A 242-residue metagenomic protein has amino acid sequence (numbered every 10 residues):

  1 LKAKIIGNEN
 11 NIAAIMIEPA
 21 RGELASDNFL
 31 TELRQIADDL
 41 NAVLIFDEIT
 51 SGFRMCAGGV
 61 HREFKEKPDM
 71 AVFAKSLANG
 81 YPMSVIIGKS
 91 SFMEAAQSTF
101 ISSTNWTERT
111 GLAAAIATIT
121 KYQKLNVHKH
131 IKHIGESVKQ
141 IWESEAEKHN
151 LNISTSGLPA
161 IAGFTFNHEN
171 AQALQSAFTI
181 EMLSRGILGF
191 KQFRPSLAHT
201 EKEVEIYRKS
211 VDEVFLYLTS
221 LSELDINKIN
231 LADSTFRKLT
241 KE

Functional and structural regions predicted by a protein language model:
L1-E242: Conserved N-terminal phosphate-binding loop of PLP-dependent enzymes in the Aspartate aminotransferase
